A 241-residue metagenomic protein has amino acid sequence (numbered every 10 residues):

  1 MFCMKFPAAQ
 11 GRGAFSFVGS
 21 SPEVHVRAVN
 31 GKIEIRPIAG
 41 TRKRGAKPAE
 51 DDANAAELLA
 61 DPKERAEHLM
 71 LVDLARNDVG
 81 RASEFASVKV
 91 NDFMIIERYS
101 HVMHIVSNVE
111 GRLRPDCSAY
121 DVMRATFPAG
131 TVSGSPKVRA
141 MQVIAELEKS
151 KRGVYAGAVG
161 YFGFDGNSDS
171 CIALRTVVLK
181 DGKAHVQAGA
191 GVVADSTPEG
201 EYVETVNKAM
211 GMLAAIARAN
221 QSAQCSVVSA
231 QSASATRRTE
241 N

Functional and structural regions predicted by a protein language model:
M1-C225, N241: Extended alpha-helical targeting/anchoring segments, especially N-terminal organellar/secretory targeting helices
V203, S232-A233: Coiled-coil-like amphipathic alpha-helices with heptad-repeat character
V227-Q231, R238-E240: Charged/polar low-complexity intrinsically disordered segments
